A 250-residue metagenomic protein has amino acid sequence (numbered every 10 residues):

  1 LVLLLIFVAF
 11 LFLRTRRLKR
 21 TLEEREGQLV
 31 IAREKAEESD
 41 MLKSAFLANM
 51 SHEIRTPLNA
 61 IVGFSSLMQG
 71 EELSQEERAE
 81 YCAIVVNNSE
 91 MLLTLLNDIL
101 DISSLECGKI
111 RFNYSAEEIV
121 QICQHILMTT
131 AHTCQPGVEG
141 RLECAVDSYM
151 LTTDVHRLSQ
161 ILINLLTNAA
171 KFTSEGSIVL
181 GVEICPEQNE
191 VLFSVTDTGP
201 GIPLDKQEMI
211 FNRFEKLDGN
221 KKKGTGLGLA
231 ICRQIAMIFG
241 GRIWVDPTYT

Functional and structural regions predicted by a protein language model:
E24, Q28-G70: Primarily the dimerization/phosphotransfer
I61-G63, I202-F214: Short conserved segment of the HATPase_c
N87-L92: Short alpha-helical segment of the dimerization/phosphotransfer core of two-component systems
S103-Y114: Helix-loop junction within the histidine kinase core
A169-A170: Short helix-loop "hinge" at the ATP-lid/N-box region of the Bergerat-fold HATPase_c
G228, C232: Short alpha-helical Gxxx[C/S/T] motif in the catalytic ATP-binding
G240-D246: Glycine-rich ATP-binding loops of the HATPase_c
